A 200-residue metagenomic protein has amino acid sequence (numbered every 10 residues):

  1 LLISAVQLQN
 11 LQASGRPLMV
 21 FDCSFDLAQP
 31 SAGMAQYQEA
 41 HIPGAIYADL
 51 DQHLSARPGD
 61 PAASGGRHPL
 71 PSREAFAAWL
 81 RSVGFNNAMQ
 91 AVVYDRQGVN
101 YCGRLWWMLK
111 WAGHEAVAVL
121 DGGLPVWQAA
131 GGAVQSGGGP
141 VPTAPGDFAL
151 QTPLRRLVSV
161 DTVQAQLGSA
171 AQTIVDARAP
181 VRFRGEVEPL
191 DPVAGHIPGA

Functional and structural regions predicted by a protein language model:
L1-G199: Cytosolic catalytic domains that perform sulfur/thiol-centered chemistry
